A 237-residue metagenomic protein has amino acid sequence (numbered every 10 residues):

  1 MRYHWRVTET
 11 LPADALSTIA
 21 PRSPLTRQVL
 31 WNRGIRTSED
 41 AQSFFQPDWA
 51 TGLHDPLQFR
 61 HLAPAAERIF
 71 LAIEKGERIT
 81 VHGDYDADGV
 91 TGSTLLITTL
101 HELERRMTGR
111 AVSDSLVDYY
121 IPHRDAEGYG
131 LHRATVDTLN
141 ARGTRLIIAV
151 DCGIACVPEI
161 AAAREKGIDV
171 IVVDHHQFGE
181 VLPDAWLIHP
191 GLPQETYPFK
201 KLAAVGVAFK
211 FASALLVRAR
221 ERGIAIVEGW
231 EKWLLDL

Functional and structural regions predicted by a protein language model:
M1-L237: Replace "Mg2+/Mn2+-dependent" with "divalent metal-dependent
